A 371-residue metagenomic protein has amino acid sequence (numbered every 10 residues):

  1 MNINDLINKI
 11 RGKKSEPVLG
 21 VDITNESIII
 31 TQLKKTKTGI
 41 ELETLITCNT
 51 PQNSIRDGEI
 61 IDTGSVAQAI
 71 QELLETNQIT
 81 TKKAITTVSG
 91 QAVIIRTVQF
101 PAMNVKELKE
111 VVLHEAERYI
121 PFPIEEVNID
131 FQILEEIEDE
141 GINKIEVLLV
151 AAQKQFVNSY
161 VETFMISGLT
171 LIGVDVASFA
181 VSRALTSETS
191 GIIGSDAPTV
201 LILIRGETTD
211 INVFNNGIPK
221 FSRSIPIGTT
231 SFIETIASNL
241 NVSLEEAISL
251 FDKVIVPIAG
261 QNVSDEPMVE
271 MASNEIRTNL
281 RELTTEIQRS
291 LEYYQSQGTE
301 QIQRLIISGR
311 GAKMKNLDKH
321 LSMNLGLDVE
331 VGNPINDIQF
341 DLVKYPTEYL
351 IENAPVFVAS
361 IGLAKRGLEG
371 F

Functional and structural regions predicted by a protein language model:
M1-F371: Hydrophobic/aromatic-enriched cytosolic interaction surfaces used to assemble or bind macromolecules
